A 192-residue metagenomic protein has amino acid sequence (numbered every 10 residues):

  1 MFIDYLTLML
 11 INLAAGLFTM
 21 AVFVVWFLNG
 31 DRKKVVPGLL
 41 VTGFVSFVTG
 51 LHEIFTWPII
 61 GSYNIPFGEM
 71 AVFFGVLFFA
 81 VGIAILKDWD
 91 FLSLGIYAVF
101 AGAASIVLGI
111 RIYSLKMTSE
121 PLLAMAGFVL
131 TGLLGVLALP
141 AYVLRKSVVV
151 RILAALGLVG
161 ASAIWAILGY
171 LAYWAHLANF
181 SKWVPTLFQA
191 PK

Functional and structural regions predicted by a protein language model:
M1-W57, V149-I152, L171-K192: N-terminal topogenic module of multi-pass integral membrane proteins
T7, P58, I65, E69 (+4 more regions): Domain-length accessory/inserted modules outside core catalytic folds
F18-V24, F44-I59, L77-I85, G102-L115 (+2 more regions): Hydrophobic alpha-helical transmembrane segments and adjacent interfacial helices in integral membrane proteins
N29-T42, K87-A104, T118-A126, V143-A163: Cytoplasm-facing juxtamembrane segments at the starts of transmembrane helices in multi-pass membrane proteins
G30, K34-P37, S62-M70: Short, charged/polar micro-motifs that form catalytic or ligand-binding hotspots
N64-L134: Membrane-proximal helix-loop-helix units in multi-pass membrane proteins
L115-K192: Terminal transmembrane helical module of multi-pass membrane proteins
